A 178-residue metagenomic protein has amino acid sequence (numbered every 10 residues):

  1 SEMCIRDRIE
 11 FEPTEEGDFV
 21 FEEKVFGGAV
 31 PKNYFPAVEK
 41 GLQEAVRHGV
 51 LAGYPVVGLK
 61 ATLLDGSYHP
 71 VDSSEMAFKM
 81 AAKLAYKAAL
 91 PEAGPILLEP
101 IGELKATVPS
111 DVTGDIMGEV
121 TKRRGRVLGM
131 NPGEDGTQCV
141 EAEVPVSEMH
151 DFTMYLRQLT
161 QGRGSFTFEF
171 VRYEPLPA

Functional and structural regions predicted by a protein language model:
S1, R6-A178: Accessory interaction regions appended to the cores of large information-processing enzymes
